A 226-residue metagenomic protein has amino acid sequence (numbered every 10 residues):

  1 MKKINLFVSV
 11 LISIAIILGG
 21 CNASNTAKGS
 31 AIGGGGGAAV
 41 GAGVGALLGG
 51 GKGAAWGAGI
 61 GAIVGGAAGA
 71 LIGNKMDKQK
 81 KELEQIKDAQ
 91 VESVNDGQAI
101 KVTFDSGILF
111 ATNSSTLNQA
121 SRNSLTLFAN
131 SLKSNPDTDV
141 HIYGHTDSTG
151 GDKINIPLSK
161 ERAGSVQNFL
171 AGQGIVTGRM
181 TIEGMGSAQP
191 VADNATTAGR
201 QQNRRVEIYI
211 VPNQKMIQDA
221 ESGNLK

Functional and structural regions predicted by a protein language model:
M1-V8: Bacterial N-terminal signal peptides that target proteins for export
I16-G20: C-terminal motif of bacterial Sec signal peptides marking the signal peptidase cleavage site
N22-E84: Short, low-complexity, glycine-enriched hydrophobic/amphipathic alpha-helices that associate with lipid bilayers
A46, A70, N74, I86-Q90 (+3 more regions): Structured segments of extracytoplasmic/periplasmic soluble domains in secreted or envelope-associated proteins
K75, Q79, S121-S124, F128 (+3 more regions): Stable alpha-helical elements in mature extracytoplasmic
K75-F104: Amphipathic, membrane-active segments
D88, F110-G144, A171, N203 (+2 more regions): Periplasmic peptidoglycan-binding/anchoring modules of Gram-negative envelope and division proteins
H145-D219: Periplasmic OmpA-like peptidoglycan-binding domain that tethers envelope proteins to the cell wall
